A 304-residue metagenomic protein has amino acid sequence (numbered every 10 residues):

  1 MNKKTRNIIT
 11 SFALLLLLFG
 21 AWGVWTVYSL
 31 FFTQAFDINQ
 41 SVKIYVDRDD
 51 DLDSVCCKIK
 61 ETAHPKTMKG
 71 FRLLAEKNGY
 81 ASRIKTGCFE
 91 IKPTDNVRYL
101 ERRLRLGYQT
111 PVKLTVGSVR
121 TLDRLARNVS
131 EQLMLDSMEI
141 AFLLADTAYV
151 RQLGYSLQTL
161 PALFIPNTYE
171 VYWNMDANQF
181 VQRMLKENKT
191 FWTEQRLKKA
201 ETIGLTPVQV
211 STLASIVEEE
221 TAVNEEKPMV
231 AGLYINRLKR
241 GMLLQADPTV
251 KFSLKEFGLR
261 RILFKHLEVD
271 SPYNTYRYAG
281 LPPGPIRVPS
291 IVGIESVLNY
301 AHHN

Functional and structural regions predicted by a protein language model:
M1-N39: N-terminal type II signal-anchor transmembrane helix that functions as the membrane-insertion/stop-transfer segment
R6, K58, R72, D95 (+3 more regions): Basic side chains
A13-F19, E90-D95, L233-K239, L243-Q245: Short N-terminal signal/transit or membrane-insertion segments and the immediately adjacent low-complexity/disordered
G23-W192: Signal peptide-directed extracytoplasmic domains
D51, T115, M134-M138, Y149-N304: Bacterial extracytoplasmic/cell-wall-associated proteins, especially those involved in peptidoglycan
